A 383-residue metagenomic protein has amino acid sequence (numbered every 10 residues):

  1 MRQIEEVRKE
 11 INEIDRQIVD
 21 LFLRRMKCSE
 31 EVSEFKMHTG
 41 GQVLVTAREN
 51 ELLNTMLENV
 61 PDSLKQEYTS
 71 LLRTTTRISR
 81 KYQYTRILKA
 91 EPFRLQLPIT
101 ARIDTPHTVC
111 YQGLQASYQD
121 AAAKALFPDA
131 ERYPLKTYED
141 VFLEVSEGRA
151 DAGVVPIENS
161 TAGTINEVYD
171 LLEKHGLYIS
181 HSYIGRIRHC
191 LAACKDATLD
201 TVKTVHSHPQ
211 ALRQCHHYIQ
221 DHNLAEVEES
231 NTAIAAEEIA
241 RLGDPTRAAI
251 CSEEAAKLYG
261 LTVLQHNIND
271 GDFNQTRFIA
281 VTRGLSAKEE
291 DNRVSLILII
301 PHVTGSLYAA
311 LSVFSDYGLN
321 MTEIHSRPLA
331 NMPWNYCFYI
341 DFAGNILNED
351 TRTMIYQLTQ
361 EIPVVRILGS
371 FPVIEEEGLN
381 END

Functional and structural regions predicted by a protein language model:
M1-D383: Domain-level signature for soluble enzymes in the chorismate/prephenate branch of the shikimate pathway
